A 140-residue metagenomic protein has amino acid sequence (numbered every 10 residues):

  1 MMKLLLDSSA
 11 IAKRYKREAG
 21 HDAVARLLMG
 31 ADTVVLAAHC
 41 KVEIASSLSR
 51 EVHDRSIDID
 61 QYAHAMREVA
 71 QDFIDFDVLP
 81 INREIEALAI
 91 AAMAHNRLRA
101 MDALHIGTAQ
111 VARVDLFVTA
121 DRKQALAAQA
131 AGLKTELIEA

Functional and structural regions predicted by a protein language model:
M1-C40, E51-H64, A131, A140: Short, well-structured N-terminal submotif of metal-dependent ribonuclease cores
M1-L4, R26, I106-A140: Acidic, PIN/NYN-like endoribonuclease modules and their adjacent C-terminal/linker elements
A10-I11, C40-K41, I85, H105 (+1 more regions): Alpha-helix capping/helix-boundary segments
A31-V34, D75-D77, V111-L116: Short active-site oxyanion
K41, H64-H95: Acidic catalytic patch
I44: Entry/capping segment at the start of metal-dependent catalytic domains with acidic active-site entry clusters
